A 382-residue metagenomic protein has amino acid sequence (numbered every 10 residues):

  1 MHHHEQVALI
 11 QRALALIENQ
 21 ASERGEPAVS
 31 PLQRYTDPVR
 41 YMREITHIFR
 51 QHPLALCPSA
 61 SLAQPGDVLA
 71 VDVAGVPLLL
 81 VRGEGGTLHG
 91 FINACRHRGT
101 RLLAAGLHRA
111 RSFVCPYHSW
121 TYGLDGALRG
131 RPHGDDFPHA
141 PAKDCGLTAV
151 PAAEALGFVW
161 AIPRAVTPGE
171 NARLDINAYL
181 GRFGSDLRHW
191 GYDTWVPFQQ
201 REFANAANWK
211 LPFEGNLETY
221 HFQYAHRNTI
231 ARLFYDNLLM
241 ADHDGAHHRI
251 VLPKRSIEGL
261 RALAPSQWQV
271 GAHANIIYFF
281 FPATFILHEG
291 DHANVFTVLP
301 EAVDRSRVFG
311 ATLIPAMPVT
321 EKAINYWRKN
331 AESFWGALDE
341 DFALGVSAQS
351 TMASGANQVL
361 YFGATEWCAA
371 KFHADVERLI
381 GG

Functional and structural regions predicted by a protein language model:
M1-A94, R98-A105, P151-A153: N-terminal pre-ligand scaffold of iron-sulfur
E5, A153, F158-G382: C-terminal catalytic domain of Rieske-type non-heme iron oxygenases
I10-P38, T100-V114, T148, N228-A262: N-terminal short leaders/motifs
R12-Q20, L124, R182-S185, Q269-V270: Short, flexible segments with low predicted structural confidence
P31-Q33, C57-P58, A140-P141, D175 (+1 more regions): Short, solvent-exposed coil/turn linker segments
R50-S61, R131-D135, Y278-P282: Short Pro/Gly-enriched beta-strand edge/turn motifs at strand-loop
L56-Q64, P141, H273-Y278, A311: Short linear motifs in intrinsically disordered
S61-A178: Rieske [2Fe-2S] iron-sulfur-binding domain
